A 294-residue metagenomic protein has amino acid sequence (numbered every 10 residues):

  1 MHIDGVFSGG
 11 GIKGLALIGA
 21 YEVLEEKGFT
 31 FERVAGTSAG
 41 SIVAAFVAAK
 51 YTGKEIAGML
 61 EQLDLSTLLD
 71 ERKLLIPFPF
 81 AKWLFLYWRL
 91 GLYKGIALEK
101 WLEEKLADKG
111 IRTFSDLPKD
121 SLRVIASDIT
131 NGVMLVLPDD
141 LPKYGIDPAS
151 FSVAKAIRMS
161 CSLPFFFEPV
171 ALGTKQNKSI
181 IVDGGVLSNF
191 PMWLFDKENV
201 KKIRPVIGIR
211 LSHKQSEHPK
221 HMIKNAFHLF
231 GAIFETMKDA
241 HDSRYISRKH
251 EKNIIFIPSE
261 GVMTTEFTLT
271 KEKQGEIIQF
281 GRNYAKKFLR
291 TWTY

Functional and structural regions predicted by a protein language model:
M1-T37, A45-Y294: Patatin-like phospholipase
